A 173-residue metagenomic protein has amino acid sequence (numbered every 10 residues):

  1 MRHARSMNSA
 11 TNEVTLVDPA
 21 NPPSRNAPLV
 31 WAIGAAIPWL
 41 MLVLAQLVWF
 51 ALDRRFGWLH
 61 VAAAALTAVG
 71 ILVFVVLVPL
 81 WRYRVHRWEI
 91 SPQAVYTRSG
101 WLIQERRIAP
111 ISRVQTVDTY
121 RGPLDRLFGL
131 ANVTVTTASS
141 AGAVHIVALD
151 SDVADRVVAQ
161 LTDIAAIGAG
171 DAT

Functional and structural regions predicted by a protein language model:
M1-S112, T116-T173: N-terminal basic, Ser/Thr-rich segments that initiate or prime the first beta/alpha elements at protein or domain
